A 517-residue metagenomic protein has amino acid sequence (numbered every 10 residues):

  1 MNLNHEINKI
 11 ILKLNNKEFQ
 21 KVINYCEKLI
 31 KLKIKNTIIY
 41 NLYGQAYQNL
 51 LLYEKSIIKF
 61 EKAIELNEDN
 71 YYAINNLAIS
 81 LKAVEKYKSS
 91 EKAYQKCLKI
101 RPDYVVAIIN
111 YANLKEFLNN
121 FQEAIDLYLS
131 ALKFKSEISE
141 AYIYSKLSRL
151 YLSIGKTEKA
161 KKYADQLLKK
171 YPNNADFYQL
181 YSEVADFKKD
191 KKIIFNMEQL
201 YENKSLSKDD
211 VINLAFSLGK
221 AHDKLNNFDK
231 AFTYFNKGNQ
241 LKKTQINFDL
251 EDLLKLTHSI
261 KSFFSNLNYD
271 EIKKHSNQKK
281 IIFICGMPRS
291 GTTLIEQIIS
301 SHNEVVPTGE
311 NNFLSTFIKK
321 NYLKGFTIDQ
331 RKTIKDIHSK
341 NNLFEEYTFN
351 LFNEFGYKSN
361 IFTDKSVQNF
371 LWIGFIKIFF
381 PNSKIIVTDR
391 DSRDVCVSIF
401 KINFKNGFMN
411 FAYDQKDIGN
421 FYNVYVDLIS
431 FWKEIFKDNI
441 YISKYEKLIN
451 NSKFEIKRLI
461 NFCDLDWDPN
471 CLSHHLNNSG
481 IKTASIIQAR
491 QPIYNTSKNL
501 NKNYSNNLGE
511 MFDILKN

Functional and structural regions predicted by a protein language model:
I11, N15, I38-N49, Y72-A83 (+4 more regions): Conserved alpha-helical positions within TPR/SEL1-like repeat arrays
L32, L66, I100, F134-S136 (+4 more regions): Structural marker of alpha-solenoid helical repeat scaffolds
N36, N70, Y104, I138-E140 (+2 more regions): Residue-level recognition of tetratricopeptide repeat
Y163, S182, I194-L206, A215-I282 (+4 more regions): PAPS-dependent sulfotransferases, especially Golgi type II membrane carbohydrate sulfotransferases
K274-F380: Phosphate-binding active sites in nucleotide-utilizing proteins
